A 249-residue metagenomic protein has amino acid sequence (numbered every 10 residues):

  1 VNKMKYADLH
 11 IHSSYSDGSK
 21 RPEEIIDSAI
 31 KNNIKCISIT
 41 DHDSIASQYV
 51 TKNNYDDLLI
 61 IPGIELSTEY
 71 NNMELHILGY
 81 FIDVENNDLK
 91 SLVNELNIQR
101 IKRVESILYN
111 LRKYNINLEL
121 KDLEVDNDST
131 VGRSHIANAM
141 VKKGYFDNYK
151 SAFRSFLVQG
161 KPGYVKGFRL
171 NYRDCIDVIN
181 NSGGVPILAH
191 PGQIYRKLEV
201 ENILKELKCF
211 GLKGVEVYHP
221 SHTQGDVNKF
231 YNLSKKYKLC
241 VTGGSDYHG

Functional and structural regions predicted by a protein language model:
V1-E74, F156-V158, P162, N171-V178 (+1 more regions): An N-terminally biased module of ancient metal coordination in phosphate/nucleic-acid-related enzymes
N53-N202: Extended substrate/RNA-proximal surfaces in nucleic-acid metabolism proteins
